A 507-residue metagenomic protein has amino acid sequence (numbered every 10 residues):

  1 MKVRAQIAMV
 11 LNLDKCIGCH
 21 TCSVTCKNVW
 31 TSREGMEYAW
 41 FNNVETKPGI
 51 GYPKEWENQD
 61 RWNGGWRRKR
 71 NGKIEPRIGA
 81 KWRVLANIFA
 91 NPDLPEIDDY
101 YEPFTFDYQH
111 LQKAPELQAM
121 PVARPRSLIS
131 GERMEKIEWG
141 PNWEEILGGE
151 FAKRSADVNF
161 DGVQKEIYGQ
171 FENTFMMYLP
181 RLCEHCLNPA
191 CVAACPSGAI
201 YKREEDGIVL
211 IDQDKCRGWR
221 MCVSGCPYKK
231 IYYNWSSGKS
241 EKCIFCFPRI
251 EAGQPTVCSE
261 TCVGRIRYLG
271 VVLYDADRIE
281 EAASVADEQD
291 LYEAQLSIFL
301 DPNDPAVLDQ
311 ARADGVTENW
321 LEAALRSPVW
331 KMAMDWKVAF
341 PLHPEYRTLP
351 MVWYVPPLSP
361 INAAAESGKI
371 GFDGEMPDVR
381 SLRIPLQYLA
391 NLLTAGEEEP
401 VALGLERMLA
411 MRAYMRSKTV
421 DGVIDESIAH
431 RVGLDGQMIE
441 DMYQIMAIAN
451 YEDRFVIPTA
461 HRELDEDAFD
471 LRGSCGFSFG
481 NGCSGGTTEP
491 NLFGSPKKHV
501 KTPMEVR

Functional and structural regions predicted by a protein language model:
M1-R507: Non-ligating segments of multi-cofactor redox enzymes
